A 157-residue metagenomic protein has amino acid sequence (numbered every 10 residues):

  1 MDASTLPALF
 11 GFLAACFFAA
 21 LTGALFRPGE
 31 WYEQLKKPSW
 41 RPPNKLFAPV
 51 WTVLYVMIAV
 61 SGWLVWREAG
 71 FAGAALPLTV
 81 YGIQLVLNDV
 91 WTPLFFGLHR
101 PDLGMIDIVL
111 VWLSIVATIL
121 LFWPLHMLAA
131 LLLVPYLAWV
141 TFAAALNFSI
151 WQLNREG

Functional and structural regions predicted by a protein language model:
M1-F10, V60-L76, L120-A129: Helix-coil boundary and interhelical linker segments in multi-pass alpha-helical membrane proteins
D2-L25: N-terminal signal-anchor transmembrane alpha helix
F26-P43, I150-G157: Cytosolic, membrane-interface loops and tails of multi-pass inner-membrane proteins
W31-E33, V90-L98: C-terminal ends of transmembrane helices
N44-V56, R100-V111: Membrane-interface loop-to-helix entry segments
L78-D89, M105-T118, L133-V140: Hydrophobic alpha-helical segments of small multi-pass membrane proteins
F95-R100, V116-L131: Membrane-helix boundary connector in multi-pass membrane proteins
L125-G157: Terminal transmembrane helical module of multi-pass membrane proteins
